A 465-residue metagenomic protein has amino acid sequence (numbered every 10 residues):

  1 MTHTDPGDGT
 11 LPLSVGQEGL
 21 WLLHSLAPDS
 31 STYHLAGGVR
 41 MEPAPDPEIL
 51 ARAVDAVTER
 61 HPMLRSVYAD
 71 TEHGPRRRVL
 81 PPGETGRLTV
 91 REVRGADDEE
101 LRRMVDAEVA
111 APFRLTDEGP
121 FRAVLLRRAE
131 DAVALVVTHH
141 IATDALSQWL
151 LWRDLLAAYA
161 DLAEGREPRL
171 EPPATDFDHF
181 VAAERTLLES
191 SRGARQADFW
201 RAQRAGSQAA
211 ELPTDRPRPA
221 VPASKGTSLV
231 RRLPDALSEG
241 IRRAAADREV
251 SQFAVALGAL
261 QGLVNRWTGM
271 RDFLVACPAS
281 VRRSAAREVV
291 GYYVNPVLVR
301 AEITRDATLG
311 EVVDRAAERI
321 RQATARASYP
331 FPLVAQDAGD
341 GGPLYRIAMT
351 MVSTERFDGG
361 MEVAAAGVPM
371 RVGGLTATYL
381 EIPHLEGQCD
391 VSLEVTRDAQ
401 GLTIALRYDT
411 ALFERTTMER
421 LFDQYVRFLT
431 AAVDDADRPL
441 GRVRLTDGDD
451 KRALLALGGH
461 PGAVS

Functional and structural regions predicted by a protein language model:
M1-P28, A51-A96, G119, R153 (+3 more regions): Short amphipathic alpha-helices and their capping loops
P6-G9, P28-H34, P62-M63, T186-Q196 (+7 more regions): His-Asp-centered acyl/peptidyl-transfer active-site segments
D8-L11, S30-I49, L115-V136, Y159 (+5 more regions): Gly/Ser/Thr-rich phosphate-binding loops and adjoining beta-strand/alpha-helix segments that form adenosine-phosphate
T10-P12, V124-D178, T417-A431: Active-site-proximal acidic secondary-structure segment that organizes catalysis
L11-S25, D46, E99-V105, Q148-W149 (+4 more regions): AMP-binding/adenylate-forming domain of the ANL superfamily
D55-V136, T143-D144, A157-A158, A163 (+4 more regions): Acyl-thioester-dependent condensation/acyltransferase catalytic cores
H61, R65, W152, R271-P278 (+4 more regions): Extended, hydrophobic beta-loop-alpha segments that form or line the acyl/peptidyl-thioester binding and transfer paths
